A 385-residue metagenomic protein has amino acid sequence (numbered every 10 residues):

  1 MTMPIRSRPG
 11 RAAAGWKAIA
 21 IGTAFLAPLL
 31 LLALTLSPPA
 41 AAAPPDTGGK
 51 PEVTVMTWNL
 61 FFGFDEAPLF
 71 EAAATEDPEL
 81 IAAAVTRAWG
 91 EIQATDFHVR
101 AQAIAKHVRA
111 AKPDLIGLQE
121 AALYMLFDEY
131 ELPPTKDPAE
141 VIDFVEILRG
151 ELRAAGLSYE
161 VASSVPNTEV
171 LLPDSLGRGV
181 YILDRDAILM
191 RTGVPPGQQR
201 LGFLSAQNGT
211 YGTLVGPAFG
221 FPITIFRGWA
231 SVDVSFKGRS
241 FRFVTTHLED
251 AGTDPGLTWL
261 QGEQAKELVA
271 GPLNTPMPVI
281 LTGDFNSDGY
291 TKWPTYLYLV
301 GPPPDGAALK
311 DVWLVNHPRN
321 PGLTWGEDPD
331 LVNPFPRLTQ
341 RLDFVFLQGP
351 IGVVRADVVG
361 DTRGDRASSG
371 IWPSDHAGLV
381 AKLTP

Functional and structural regions predicted by a protein language model:
M1-W16: N-terminal secretory signal peptides that target proteins for export/translocation
A20-T35: Bacterial N-terminal signal peptides
P38-D174, K266: N-terminal, active-site-proximal structural segment of metallo-dependent hydrolase catalytic domains
T54-L60, I104-L132, L189, S231-V232 (+6 more regions): Active-site beta-strand/loop signature of hydrolases that rely on acidic residues for catalysis
L60-F64, A121-M125, P166-V170, V194 (+4 more regions): Solvent-exposed loop/turn segments at secondary-structure junctions within structured extracellular/periplasmic domains
T75-E91, L132-A139, L171-S175, F203-P222 (+3 more regions): Surface-exposed intrinsically disordered loops and tails
L152-R153, V161-F241, T245, V353: A well-ordered secondary-structure block
V194-T210, P255, V269-I280, S287-P385: Metal-dependent phosphoester-hydrolase catalytic domains
